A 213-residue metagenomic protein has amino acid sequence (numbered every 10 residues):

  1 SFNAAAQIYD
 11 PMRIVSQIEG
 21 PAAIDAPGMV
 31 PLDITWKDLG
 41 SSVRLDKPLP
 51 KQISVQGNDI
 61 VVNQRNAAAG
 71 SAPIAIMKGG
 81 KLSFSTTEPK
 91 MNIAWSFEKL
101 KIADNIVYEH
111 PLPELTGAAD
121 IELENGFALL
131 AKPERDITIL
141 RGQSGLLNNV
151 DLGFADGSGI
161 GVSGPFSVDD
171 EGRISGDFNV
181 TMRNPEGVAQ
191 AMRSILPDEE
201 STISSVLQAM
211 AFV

Functional and structural regions predicted by a protein language model:
S1-V213: Glycine-rich, small/hydroxylated-residue low-complexity segments
